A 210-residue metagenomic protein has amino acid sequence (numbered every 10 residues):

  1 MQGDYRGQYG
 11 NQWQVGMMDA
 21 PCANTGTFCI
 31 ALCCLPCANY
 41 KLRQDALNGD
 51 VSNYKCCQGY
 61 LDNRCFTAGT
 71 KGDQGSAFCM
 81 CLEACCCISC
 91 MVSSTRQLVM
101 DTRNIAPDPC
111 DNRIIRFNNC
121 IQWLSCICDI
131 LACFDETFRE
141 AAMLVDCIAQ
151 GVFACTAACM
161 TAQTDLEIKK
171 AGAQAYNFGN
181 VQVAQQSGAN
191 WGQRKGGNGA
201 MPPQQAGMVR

Functional and structural regions predicted by a protein language model:
M1-R210: Intracellular leaflet-associated regions of eukaryotic membrane-associated proteins
